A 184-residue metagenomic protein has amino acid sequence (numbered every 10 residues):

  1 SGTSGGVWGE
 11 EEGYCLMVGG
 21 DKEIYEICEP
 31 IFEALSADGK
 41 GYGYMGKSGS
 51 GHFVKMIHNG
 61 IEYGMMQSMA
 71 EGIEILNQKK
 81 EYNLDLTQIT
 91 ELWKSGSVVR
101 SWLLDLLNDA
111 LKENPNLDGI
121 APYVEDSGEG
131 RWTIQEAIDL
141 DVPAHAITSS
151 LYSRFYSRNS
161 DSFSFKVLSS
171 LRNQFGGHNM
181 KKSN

Functional and structural regions predicted by a protein language model:
S1-E71, K79: Rossmann-fold dinucleotide-binding core
E33, K40-K55, Q67-N184: NAD(P)-dependent Rossmann-like dehydrogenase/reductase catalytic/cofactor-binding core
